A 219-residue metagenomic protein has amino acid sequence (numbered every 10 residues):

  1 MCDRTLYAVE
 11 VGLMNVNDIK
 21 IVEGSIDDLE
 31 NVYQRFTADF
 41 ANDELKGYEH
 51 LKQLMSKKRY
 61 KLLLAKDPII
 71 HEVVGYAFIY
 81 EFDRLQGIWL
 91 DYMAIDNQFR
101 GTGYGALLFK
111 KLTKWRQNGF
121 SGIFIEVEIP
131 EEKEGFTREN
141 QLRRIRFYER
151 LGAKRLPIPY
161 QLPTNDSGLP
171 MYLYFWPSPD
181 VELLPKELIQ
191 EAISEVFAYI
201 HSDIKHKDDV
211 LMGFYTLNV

Functional and structural regions predicted by a protein language model:
Y7-H50, E195-S202: Short amphipathic alpha-helix that is part of the acyltransferase structural core
A41-I69, V73-A94: A conserved beta-strand-loop-helix scaffold within acyl/acetyltransferase catalytic domains
M93-R100, I129-P130: A short, internal acetyl-CoA/4′-phosphopantetheine-binding micro-motif in the GNAT/acyltransferase core
G101-R116: Conserved acetyl-CoA-binding loop-helix of GNAT-fold acetyltransferases
R116-F136: Conserved GNAT acetyl-CoA-binding A-motif
I129-P157: Conserved active-site alpha-helix within GNAT-family acetyltransferase domains
N140, K154, Q161-V210, F214-V219: C-terminal "cap" of GNAT-fold acetyltransferases
